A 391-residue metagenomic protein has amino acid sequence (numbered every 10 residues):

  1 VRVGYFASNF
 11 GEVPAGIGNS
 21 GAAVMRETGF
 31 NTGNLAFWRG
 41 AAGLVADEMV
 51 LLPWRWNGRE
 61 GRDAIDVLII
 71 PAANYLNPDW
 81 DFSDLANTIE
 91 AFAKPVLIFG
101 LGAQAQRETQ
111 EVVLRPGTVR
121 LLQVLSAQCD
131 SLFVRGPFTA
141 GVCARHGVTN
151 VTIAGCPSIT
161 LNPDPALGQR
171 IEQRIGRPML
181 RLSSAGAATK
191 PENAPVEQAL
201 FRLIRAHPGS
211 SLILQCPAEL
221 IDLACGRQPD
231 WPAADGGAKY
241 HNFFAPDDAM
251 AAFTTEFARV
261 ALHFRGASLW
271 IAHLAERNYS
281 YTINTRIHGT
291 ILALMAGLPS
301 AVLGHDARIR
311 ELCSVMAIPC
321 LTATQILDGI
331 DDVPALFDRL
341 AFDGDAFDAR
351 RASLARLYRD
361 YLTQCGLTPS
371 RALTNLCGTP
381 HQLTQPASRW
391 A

Functional and structural regions predicted by a protein language model:
V1-A391: Active-site anion-handling motifs in enzyme catalytic cores
